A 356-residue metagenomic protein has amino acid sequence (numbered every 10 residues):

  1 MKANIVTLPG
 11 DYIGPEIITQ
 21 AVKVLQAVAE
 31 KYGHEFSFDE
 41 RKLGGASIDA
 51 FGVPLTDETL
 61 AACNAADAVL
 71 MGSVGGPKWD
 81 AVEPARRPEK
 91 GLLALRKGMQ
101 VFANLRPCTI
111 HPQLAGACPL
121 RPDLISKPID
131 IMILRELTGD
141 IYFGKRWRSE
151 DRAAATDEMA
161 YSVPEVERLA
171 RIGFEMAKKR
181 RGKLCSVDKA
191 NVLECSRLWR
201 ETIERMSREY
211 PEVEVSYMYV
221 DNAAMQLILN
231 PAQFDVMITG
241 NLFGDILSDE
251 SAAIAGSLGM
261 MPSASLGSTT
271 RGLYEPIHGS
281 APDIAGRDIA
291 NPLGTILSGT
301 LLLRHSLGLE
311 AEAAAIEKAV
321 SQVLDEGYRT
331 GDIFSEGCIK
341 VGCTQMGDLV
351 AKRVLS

Functional and structural regions predicted by a protein language model:
M1-I5: Extreme N-terminal starter segment of soluble prokaryotic enzymes
V6-K23, V28-A29, D151-D221, Q233: Glycine-rich phosphate/diphosphate-binding loop of Rossmann-like nucleotide-binding domains
D11-G14, D67, L134, G173 (+4 more regions): Buried hydrophobic positions in well-ordered alpha/beta secondary-structure cores of metabolic enzymes
A21, L25, I203, T295-S306 (+1 more regions): Buried hydrophobic packing segments
G33-D57, M225-L227: N-terminal beta-loop-helix "entrance" segment that forms/cooperates in small-molecule cofactor or anionic ligand
G45-I48, L227-Y328: Glycine-rich phosphate/nucleotide-binding loop
D49-T156, L242-G244: N-terminal glycine-rich phosphate/adenylate-binding segment common to multiple enzyme folds
T138-G139, F143-R180, L184-S186, A190-V192 (+4 more regions): Glycine-rich phosphate/pyrophosphate-binding loop and the adjoining helix
